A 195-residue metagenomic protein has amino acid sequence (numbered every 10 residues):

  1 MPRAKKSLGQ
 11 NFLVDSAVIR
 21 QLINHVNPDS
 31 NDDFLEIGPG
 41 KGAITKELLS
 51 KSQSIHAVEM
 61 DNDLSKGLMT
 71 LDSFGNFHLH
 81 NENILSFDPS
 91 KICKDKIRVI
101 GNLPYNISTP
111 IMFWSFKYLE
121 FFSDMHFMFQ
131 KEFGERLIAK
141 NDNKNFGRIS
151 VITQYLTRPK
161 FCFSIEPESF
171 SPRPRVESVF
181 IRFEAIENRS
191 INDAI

Functional and structural regions predicted by a protein language model:
M1-A194: Catalytic cores of RNA-modifying enzymes
